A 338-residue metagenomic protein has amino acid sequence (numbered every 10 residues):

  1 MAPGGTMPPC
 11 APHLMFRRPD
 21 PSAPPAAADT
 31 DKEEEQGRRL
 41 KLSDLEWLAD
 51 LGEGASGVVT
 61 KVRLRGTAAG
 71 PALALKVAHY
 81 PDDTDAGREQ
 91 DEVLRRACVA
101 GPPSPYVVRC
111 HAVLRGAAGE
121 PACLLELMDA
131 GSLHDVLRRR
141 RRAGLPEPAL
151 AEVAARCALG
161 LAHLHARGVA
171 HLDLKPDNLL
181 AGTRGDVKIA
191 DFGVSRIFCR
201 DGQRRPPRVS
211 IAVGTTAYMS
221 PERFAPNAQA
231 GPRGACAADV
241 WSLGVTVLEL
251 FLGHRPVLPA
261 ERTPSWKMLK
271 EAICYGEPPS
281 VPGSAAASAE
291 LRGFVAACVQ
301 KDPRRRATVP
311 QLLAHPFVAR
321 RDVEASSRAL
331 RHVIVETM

Functional and structural regions predicted by a protein language model:
V58-H79: Glycine-rich ATP phosphate-binding loop
R109-P121: Short beta-strand micro-motifs within the conserved protein kinase catalytic domain, predominantly in the N-lobe
A118-S132: Conserved short submotifs of the Hanks-type protein kinase catalytic core that shape the nucleotide-binding pocket
H134-G144: AlphaC helix of the protein kinase catalytic domain
V153-A154: Activation segment signature within eukaryotic-like protein kinase domains
H165-A181: Catalytic-loop of the protein kinase fold
